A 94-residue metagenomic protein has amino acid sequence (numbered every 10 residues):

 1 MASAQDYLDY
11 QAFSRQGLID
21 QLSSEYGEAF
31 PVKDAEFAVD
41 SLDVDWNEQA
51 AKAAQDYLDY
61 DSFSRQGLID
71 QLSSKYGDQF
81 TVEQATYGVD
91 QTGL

Functional and structural regions predicted by a protein language model:
M1-L94: An alpha-helical, amphipathic repeat domain used for nucleic-acid recognition, typified by the mTERF helical solenoid
